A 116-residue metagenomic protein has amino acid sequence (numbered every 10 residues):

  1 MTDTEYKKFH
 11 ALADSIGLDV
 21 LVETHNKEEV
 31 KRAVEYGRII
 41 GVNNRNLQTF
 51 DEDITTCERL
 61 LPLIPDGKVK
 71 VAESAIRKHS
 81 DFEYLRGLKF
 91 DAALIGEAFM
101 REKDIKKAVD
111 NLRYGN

Functional and structural regions predicted by a protein language model:
M1-D3, V42-D51, F90-A108: Glycine-rich phosphate-binding active-site loops on the catalytic face of alpha/beta enzymes
M1-T55: Conserved anion-binding
Y6-H10, C57-L61, F82, V109: Short amphipathic alpha-helical segments and helix-helix/interface helices
L12-L21, L63-E73: Short beta-strand/loop segments at the ligand-binding rim of alpha/beta enzyme cores
I16, Y36, D66-G67, K89 (+1 more regions): Structured helix-beta-strand junction loops
N26-Y36, A72, I76-I95, K107-L112: Catalytic cores of alpha/beta
R45-T49, V69-A75: Short, glycine/charged-rich beta-strand-loop motifs at protein surfaces that mediate ligand recognition and catalysis
L61-L63, R86, R101-N116: C-terminal helical cap(s) of enzyme catalytic domains, especially alpha/beta-barrels
